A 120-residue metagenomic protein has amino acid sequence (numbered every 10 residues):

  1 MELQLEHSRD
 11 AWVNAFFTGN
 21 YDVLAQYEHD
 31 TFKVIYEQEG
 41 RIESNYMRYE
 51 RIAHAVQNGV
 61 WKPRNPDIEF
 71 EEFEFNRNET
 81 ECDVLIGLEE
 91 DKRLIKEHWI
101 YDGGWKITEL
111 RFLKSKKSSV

Functional and structural regions predicted by a protein language model:
M1-Q26, D30, V34-I35, I42 (+1 more regions): Short, low-complexity N-terminal intrinsically disordered segments enriched in polar/charged residues
Q4, Q38, N45-K92: Surface-exposed, charged secondary-structure patches
S8-W12, E28, R48-R51, E81-V84 (+1 more regions): Polar/charged side chains located within well-ordered beta-strands of beta-rich proteins
V23, E71-F73, E97: Residue-level detector of beta-strand structural context in well-folded domains
Q26, T31, F70-E72, E109: Extracellular/lumenal ectodomain signal focusing on beta-strand-rich modules and carbohydrate-recognition contexts
F32, T80-C82, W105-K106: Hydrophobic residues embedded in beta-strands of well-ordered beta-sheets
K92-V120: Short beta-strand edge/turn micro-motifs at domain boundaries
